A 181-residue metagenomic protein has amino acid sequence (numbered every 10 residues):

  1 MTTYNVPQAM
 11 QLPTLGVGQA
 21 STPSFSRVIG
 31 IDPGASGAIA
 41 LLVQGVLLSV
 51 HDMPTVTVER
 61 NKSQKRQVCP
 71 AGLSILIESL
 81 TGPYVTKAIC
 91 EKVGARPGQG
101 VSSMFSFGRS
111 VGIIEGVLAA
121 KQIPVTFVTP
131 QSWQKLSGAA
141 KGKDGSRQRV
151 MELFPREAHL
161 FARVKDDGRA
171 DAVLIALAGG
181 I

Functional and structural regions predicted by a protein language model:
M1-I181: Phosphate- and other anionic-substrate recognition elements at nucleic-acid/protein interfaces
